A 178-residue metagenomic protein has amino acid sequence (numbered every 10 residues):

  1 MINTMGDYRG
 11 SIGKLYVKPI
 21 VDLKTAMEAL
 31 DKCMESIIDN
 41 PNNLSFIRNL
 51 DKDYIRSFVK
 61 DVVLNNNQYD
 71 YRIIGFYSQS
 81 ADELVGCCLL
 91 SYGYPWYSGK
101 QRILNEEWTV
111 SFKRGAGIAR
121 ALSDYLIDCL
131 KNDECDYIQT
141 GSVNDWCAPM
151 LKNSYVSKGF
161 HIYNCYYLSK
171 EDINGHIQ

Functional and structural regions predicted by a protein language model:
I2-Y54: Short amphipathic alpha-helix that is part of the acyltransferase structural core
L44, R48-Y71, C88-G99: A conserved beta-strand-loop-helix scaffold within acyl/acetyltransferase catalytic domains
F76, C88-Y92, S111: GNAT/GCN5-related N-acetyltransferase fold signature
A81-C87: Glycine-rich phosphate/pyrophosphate-binding loop shared by adenosine-nucleotide-utilizing enzymes
N105-I118: A short, internal acetyl-CoA/4′-phosphopantetheine-binding micro-motif in the GNAT/acyltransferase core
A116-D128: Conserved acetyl-CoA-binding loop-helix of GNAT-fold acetyltransferases
Q139-L151: Conserved beta-strand-loop-alpha-helix junction that forms the acyl-donor binding cleft
K152-N153, S157-Q178: C-terminal "cap" of GNAT-fold acetyltransferases
